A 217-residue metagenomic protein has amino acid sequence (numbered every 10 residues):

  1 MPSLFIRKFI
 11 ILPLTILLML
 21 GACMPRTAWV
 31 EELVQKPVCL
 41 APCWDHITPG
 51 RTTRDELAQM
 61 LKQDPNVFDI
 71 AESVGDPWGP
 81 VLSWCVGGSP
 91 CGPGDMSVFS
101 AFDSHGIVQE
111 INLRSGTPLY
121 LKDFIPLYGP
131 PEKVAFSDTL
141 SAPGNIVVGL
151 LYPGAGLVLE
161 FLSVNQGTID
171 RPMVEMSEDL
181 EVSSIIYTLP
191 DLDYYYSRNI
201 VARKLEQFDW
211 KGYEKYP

Functional and structural regions predicted by a protein language model:
P2-I10: Bacterial N-terminal signal peptides that target proteins for export
F9-L18: Sec-dependent N-terminal signal peptides
L20-A22: C-terminal motif of bacterial Sec signal peptides marking the signal peptidase cleavage site
P25-R26, E31-K36, C43-L61, P65-N66 (+1 more regions): Non-cytosolic coordination micro-motifs
A71-S89: Acidic helix-start/capping segments at beta-turn-to-alpha-helix junctions
V74-P80, V98, H105-E110, G116-Y120: Amphipathic heptad-repeat coiled-coil/leucine-zipper-like oligomerization helices
S83-F99, P153-G167: Long, compositionally biased
